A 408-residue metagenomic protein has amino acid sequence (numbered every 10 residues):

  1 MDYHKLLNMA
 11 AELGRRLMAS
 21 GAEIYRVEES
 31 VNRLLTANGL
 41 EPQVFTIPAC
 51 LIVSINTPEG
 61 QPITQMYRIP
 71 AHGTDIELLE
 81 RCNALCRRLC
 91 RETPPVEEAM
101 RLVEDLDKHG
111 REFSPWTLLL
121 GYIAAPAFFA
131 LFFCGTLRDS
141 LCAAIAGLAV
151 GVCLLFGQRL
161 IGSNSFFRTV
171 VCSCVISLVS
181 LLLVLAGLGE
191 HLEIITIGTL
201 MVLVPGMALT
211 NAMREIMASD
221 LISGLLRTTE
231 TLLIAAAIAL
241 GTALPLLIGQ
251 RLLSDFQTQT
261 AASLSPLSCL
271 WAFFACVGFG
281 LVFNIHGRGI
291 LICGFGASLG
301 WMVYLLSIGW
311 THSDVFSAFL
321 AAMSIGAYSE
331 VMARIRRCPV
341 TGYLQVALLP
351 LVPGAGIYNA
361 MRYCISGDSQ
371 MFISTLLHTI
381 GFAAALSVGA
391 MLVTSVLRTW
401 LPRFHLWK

Functional and structural regions predicted by a protein language model:
M1-R101: Soluble N-terminal domains of membrane-associated systems
A19, I195-L203, T210-A237, L305-K408: C-terminal transmembrane helix-loop-helix hairpin of multi-pass membrane proteins
E97-G110, A124-G135, V152-S163, I248-T260 (+3 more regions): Short juxtamembrane and helix-loop transition motifs at transmembrane-helix boundaries in membrane proteins
R111-A208, L281-F283, G287-I292: Core alpha-helical transmembrane segments of integral membrane proteins
W116-L120, S140-I145, F167-V171, T228 (+8 more regions): Hydrophobic alpha-helical transmembrane segments
F128-F133, A149-Q158, V175, V179-G187 (+8 more regions): Alpha-helical membrane-inserting segments
A130-A146, L192-P205, F256-A272, T311-S324 (+1 more regions): Structural signature of hydrophobic alpha-helical transmembrane segments
A186-L192, G249-L264, Y363-T375: Membrane-interface helix termini and inter-helical loops of multi-pass transporters
